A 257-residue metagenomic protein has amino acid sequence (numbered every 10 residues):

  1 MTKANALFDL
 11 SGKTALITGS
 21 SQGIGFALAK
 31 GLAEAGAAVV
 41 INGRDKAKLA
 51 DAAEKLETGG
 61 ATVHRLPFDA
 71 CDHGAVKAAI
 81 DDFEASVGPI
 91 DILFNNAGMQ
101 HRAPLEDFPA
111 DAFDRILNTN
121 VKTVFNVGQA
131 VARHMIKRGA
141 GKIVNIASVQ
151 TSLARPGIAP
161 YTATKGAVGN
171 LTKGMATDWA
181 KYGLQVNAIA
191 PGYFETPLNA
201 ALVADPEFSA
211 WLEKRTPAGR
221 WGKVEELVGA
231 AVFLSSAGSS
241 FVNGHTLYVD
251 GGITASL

Functional and structural regions predicted by a protein language model:
T2-A6, L153, V232, N243-L257: Short C-terminal tail/terminal secondary-structure segment of NAD(P)H-dependent dehydrogenase/reductase domains
T14, S21-G23: Conserved glycine-rich cofactor-binding loop
K77, Q100-D114, K137, G157-P160 (+1 more regions): Conserved mid-core segment of classical short-chain dehydrogenase/reductases
P104-L105, A112-L117, I143, F208 (+1 more regions): Substrate-binding pocket helix/loop in short-chain dehydrogenase/reductase
G128, T164, T172: Active-site helix of classical SDR
S148: Residue(s) in the substrate-gating loop at a strand-loop-helix junction that position the organic substrate next
A180, Q185, V242-G244: Short, small/polar-rich loop/turn modules that mediate ligand/substrate recognition or access, typified
